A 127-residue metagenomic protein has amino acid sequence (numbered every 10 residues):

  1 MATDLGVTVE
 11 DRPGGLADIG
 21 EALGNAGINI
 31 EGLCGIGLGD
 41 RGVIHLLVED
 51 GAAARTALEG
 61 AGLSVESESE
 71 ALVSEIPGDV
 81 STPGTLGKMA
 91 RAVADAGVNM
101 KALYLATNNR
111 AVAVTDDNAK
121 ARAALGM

Functional and structural regions predicted by a protein language model:
M1-M127: A conserved regulatory-domain signal marking ACT and ACT-like small-molecule sensing domains and adjacent regulatory
